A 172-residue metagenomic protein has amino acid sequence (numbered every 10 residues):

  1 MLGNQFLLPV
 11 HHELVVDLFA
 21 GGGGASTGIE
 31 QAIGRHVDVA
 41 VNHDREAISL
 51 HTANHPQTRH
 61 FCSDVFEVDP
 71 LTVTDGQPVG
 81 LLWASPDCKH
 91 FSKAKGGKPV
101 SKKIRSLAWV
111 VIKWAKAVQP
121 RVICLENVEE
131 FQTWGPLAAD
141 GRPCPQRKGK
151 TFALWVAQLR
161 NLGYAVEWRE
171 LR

Functional and structural regions predicted by a protein language model:
M1-P9: Conserved alpha-helix/loop element of class I SAM-dependent methyltransferases that forms part of the SAM/SAH-binding
V10, R35, H55, G76 (+1 more regions): Short, well-ordered coil/turn elements that cap or connect secondary structure elements
H11-V15: Extreme N-terminal starter segment of soluble prokaryotic enzymes
V16-E67: SAM cofactor-binding core of SAM-dependent methyltransferases, primarily the Rossmann-like beta-alpha-beta module
S63, L82-A84, L125: Redox-cofactor binding/interface segments in oxidoreductases and associated redox assembly factors
V68-V79, C88-R172: Class I S-adenosyl-L-methionine
